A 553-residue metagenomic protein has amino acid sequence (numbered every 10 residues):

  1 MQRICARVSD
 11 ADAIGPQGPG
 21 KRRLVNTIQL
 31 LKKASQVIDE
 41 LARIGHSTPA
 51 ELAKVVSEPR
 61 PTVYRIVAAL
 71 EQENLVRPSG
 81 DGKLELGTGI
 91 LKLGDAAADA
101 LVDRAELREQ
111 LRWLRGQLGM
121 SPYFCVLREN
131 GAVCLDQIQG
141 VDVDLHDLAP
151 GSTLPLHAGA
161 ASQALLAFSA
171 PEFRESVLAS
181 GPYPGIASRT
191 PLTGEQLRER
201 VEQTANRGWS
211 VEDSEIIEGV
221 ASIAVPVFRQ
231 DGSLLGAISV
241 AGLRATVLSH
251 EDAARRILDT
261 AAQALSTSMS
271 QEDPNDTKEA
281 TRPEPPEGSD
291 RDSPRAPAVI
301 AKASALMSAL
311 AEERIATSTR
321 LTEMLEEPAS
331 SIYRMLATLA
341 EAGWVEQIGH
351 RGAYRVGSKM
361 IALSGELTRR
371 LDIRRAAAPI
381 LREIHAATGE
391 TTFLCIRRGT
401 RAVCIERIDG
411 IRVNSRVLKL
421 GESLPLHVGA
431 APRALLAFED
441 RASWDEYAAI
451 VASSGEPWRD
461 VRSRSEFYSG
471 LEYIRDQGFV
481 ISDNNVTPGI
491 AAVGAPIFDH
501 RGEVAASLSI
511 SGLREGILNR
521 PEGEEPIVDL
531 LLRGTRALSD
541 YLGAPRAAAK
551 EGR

Functional and structural regions predicted by a protein language model:
R3, S9-D10, G15, D144-I216 (+1 more regions): Short, solvent-exposed recognition segments
R3-A97, Q263-S268, A280-T368, R536-Y541: N-terminal helix-turn-helix
E40, A69, R108-Q117, R200-Q203 (+9 more regions): Amphipathic alpha-helical regulatory segments at dimerization interfaces that relay allosteric signals between sensory
D81, P122, R200, S222-A224 (+3 more regions): Short loop/turn microsegments at loop-to-beta-strand junctions
E85-S180, I361-I450: Amphipathic alpha-helical effector-binding/dimerization core of metabolite-sensing transcriptional regulators
R200-E202, R207, G219, L235-A296 (+2 more regions): Juxtadomain coupling helices with adjacent low-complexity linkers
G219-S222, G349, G489-A492: Short, small/polar residue-rich loop motifs at catalytic or cofactor-binding pockets
V227-Q230, I497-H500: Sensor-regulatory modules in signal-transduction proteins
